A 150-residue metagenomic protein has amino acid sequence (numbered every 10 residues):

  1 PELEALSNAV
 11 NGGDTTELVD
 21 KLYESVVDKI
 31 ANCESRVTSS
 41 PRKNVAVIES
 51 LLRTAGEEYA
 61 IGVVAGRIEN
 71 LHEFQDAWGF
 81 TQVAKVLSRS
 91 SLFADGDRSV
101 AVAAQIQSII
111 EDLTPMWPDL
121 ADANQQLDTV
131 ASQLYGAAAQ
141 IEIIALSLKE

Functional and structural regions predicted by a protein language model:
P1-E150: Mature extracytoplasmic or organellar-lumen-exposed domains after removal of signal/transit peptides
